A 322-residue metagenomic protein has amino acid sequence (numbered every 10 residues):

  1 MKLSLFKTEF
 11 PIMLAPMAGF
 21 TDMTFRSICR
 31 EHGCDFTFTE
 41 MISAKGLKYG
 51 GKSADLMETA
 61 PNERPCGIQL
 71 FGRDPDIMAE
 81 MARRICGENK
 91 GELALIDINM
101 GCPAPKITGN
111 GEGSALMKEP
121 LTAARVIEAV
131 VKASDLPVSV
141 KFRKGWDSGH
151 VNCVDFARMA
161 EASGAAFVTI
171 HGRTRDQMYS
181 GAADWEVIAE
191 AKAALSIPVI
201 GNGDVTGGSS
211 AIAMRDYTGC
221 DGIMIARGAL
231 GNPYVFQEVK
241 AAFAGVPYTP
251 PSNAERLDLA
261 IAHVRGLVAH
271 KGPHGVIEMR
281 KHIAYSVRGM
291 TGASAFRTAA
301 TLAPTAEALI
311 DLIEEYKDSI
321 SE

Functional and structural regions predicted by a protein language model:
M1-K2, T8, I12-M13, A18 (+6 more regions): Alpha/beta catalytic cores of nucleotide-metabolism and tRNA/nucleoside-modifying enzymes
K2-L3, M17-G91: Glycine-rich, positively charged N-terminal anion/phosphate-binding segment
I12-P16, T37-T39, C66-L70, I96 (+4 more regions): Hydrophobic faces of well-ordered beta-strands that scaffold small-molecule active sites in alpha/beta enzyme cores
M17-G19, I42-A44, F71-R73, G101-P103 (+4 more regions): Active-site beta-loop-alpha junctions enriched in small/polar residues
D55-L56, G111-M117: Short glycine-enriched, charge-decorated loop/helix-capping segments at active-site entrances that position
L70, S114-A115, S180, Y248 (+2 more regions): Pocket-edge positions in alpha/beta enzyme catalytic cores
A79-E112, P120-I197: Alpha/beta enzyme core
